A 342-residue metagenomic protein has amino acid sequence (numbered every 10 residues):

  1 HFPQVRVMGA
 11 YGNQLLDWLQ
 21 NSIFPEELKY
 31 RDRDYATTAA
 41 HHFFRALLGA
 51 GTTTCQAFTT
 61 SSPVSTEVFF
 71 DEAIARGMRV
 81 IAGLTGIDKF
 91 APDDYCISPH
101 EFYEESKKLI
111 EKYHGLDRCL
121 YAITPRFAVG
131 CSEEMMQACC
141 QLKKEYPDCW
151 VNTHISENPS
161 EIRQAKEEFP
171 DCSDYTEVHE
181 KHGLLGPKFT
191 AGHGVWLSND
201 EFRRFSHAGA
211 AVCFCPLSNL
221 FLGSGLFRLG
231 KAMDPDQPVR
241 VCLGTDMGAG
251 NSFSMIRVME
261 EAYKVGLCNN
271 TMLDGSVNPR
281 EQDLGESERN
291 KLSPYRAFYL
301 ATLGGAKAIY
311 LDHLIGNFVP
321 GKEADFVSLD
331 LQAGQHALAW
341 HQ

Functional and structural regions predicted by a protein language model:
R6-T38, L84-P99, N158-K188, A211 (+1 more regions): Active-site gating loops and adjacent loop-to-helix segments of metal-dependent hydrolytic enzymes
V7, G51, A73, I123 (+10 more regions): Divalent metal-coordination and catalytic microenvironments
M8-M78, E101-L116: Alpha-helical scaffold segments that flank or form the walls of functional sites
V64-V195: Metal-coordinating catalytic core of metallo-dependent amide/deamination hydrolases
G77-R79, K143-D148, L184-P187, R204-C213 (+2 more regions): Glycine-enriched alpha-helix->loop->beta-strand junction motifs that scaffold or abut catalytic
K181-K188, L229-A333: His/Asp/Glu-enriched, well-ordered alpha-helical/loop segment that forms or immediately abuts the divalent-metal
A191, W196-N199, F205-H207, C215 (+2 more regions): C-terminal active-site-proximal or functional interface alpha/beta core segments in diverse enzymes
H336-Q342: Short, surface-exposed loop/helix-turn segments at secondary-structure junctions that function as lids/hinges flanking
